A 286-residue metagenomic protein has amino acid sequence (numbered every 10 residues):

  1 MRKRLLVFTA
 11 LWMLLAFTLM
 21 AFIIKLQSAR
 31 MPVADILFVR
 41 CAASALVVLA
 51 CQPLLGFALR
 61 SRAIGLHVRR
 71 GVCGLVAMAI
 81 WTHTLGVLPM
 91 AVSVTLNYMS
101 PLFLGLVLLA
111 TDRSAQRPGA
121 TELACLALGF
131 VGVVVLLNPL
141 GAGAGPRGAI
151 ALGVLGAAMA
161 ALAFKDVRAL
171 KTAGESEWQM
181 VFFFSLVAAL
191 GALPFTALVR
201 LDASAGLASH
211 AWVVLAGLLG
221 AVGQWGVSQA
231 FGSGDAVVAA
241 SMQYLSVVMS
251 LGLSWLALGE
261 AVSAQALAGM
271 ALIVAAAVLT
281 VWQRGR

Functional and structural regions predicted by a protein language model:
R4-M13, G56-T82, R147-G156, T196 (+1 more regions): Loop-to-transmembrane-helix transition segments
L5-L6, R30-V76, F103-V107, M159-A163 (+2 more regions): Transmembrane alpha-helices of multi-pass small-molecule transport proteins
V7-L11, R62-C73, R117-F130, A149-V154 (+2 more regions): Cytoplasmic-side transmembrane-helix entry/capping segments in multi-pass membrane proteins
F22, V48, L140-R200: Transmembrane alpha-helical segments that form core, pore/gating elements of small-molecule transporters/exporters
A29-L46, T82-F103, P146-M159, A205-G220 (+2 more regions): Structural signature of hydrophobic alpha-helical transmembrane segments
H83, S100-A124, V248-L267: C-terminal transmembrane-helix exit sites in multi-pass transporters
S93-M99, L170, G174-V187, Q224-W255: Helix-helix packing/entry segments at the starts of transmembrane helices
A120-P139, Q265-R284: Hydrophobic transmembrane alpha-helices of multi-pass small-molecule transport proteins
